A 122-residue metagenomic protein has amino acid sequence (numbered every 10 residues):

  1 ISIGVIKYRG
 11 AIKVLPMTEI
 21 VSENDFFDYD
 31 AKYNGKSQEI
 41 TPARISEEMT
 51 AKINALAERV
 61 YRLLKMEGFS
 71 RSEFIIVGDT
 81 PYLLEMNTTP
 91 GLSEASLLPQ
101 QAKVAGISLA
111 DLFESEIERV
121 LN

Functional and structural regions predicted by a protein language model:
I1-A55, Y82: Phosphate-binding site of ATP-dependent enzymes
S46-N122: ATP-dependent carboxylate activation and anion-phosphoryl transfer catalytic cores that bind Mg-ATP to form
